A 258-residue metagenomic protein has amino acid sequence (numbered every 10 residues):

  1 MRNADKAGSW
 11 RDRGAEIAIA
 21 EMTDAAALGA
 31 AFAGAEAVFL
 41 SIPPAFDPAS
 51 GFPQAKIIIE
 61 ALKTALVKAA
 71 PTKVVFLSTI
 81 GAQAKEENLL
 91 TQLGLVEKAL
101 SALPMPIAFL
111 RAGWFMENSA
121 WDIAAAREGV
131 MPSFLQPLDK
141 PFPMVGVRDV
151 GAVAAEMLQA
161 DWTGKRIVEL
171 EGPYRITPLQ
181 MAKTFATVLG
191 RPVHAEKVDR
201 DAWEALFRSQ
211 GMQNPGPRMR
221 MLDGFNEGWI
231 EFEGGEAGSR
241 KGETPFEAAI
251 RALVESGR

Functional and structural regions predicted by a protein language model:
R2-S9, T23-A26, A33, P43-P53 (+4 more regions): Oxidoreductase cofactor-interface core, primarily capturing Rossmann-like NAD(P)-dependent enzymes
D5, F39, I107-F109, V130 (+4 more regions): Secondary-structure boundary/capping signal
R13-G14, K56: Glycine-rich loop at the start of a catalytic domain that most often binds anionic cofactors/ligands
G14-A15, I107: Short, conserved active-site loop motifs that form the nucleotide-linked donor/cofactor pocket
A20: Cofactor-binding loops of NAD(P)H-dependent oxidoreductases, dominated by short-chain dehydrogenase/reductases
L158, R200-R258: A hydrophobic C-terminal alpha-helical subdomain
